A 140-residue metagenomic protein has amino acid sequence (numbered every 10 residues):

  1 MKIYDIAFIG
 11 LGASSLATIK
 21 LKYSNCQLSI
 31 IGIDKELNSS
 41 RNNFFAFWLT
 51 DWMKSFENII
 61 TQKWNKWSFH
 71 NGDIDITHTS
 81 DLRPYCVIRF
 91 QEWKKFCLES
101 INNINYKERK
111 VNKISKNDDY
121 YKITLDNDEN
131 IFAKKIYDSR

Functional and structural regions predicted by a protein language model:
M1-I3, Q27, Y120, F132-A133: A general structural motif
K2-G32: N-terminal Rossmann-like FAD-binding beta1-loop-alpha1 element of flavoenzymes
L11, S100-R140: Predominantly flavin-linked oxidoreductase catalytic cores and closely associated redox partners
A13-S14, L37-S39, D138: Short, solvent-exposed loop/turn segments at secondary-structure junctions
T18-S24, F96-N103, I123: Alpha-helix C-terminal capping segments
L21-I74, E92: N-terminal FAD cofactor-binding segment of flavoenzymes
I33, G72, T79-D81, K107-R109: Conserved beta-strand termini and adjacent loop/short-helix elements that scaffold enzyme active sites in alpha/beta
T77-E99, K116, S139: Short beta-strand to alpha-helix junction loop
